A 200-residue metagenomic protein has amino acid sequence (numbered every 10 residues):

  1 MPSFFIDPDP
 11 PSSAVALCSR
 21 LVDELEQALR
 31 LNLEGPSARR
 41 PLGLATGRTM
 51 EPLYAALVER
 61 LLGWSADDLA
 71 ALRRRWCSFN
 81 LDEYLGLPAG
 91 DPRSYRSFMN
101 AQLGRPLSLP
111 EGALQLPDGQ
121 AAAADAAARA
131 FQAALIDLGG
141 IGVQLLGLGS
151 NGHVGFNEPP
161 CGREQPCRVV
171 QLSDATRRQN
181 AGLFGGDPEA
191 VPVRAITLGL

Functional and structural regions predicted by a protein language model:
M1-L42, L62: N-terminal glycine-/serine-/threonine-rich phosphate-binding loop
L21-L25, E51-S65, N100-A101: Short, well-ordered amphipathic alpha-helices
P41-A45, D82: Short glycine-rich or small-residue beta-strand-to-loop segments that form or flank ligand, phosphate, metal/Fe-S
L44-T49, L146-S150: Glycine-rich beta-strand-to-loop/alpha-helix junction loops that act as flexible
A56-A70, Y95-S97, P159-R168: A glycine- and small-aliphatic-rich helix-loop capping segment at beta-alpha/alpha-beta transitions that lines
L69-V143: Ligand-binding beta-strand-loop-alpha-helix segment within the catalytic cores of soluble metabolic enzymes
R129-R163: Internal active-site segments that recognize and position negatively charged phosphoryl groups and nucleotide moieties
N151, G155-L198: Class I SAM-dependent methyltransferase SAM-binding "motif I" and its flanking Rossmann-like core
